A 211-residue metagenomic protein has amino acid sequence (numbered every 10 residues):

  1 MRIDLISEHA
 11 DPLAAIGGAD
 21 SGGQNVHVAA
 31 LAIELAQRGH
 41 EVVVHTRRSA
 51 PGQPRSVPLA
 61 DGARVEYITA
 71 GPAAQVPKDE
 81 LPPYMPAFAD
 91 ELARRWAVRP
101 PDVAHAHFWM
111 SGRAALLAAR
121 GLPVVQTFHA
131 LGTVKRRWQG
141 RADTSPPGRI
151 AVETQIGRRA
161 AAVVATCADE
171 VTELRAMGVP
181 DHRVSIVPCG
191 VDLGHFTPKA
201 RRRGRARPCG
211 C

Functional and structural regions predicted by a protein language model:
M1-V57, D61-V65: N-terminal subdomain of nucleotide-sugar transferases
I3-D4, A119-R136, D143, V164: Active-site proximal beta-strand in glycosyltransferases
A63-R94, V98: A short, charged, and often flexible helix/loop element on the N-terminal side of the glycosyltransferase catalytic
R94-S111, A115: Short N-terminal targeting/anchoring amphipathic segment
A104-H105, R159-C167: A short beta-strand/loop micro-motif in the catalytic core of glycosyltransferases that engages the nucleotide-sugar
S145-A162: Membrane-proximal helix-turn-helix segments that form the acceptor-binding/catalytic region of lipid-linked
D169, G190: Carbohydrate-associated surface elements
R175, V191-R207: Acidic anion/phosphate-binding donor-loop and adjacent secondary structure in glycosyltransferase catalytic cores
